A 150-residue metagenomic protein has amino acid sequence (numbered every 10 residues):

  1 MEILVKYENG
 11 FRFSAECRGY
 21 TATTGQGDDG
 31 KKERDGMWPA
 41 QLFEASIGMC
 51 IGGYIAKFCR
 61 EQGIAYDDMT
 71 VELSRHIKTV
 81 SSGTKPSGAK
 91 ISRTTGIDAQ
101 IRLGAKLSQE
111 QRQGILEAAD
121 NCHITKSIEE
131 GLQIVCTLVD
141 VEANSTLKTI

Functional and structural regions predicted by a protein language model:
M1-A45, I55-I150: Extended beta-strand/beta-hairpin segments
C50-I51: Alpha-helical metal-binding/catalytic segments enriched in His/Glu/Asp
